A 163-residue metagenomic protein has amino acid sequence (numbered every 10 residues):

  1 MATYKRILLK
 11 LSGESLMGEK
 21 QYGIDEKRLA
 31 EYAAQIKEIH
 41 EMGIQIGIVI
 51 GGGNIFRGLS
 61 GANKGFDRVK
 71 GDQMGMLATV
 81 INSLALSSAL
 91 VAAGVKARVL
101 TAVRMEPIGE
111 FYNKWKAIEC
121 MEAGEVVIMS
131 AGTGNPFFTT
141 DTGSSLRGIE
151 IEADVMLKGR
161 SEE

Functional and structural regions predicted by a protein language model:
M1-Q45: N-terminal glycine-/serine-/threonine-rich phosphate-binding loop
L8-S12, I50-G51, L100, M129-G132 (+1 more regions): Short beta-strand segments
S15-M17, N54-G58, E106-P107, P136: Short, active-site-adjacent cap segments at secondary-structure transitions
D25-A30, Y112-W115, T140-S145: Charged helix-capping and loop-helix junction motifs
H40-M42, L84-G94, L146-D154: Alpha-helix C-terminal capping segments
I44-G47, G124-V126: Loop/turn-to-beta-strand initiation segments
G61-V127, T142: Ligand-binding beta-strand-loop-alpha-helix segment within the catalytic cores of soluble metabolic enzymes
E162-E163: Conserved small/polar residues in nucleotide/adenosyl-binding loops
